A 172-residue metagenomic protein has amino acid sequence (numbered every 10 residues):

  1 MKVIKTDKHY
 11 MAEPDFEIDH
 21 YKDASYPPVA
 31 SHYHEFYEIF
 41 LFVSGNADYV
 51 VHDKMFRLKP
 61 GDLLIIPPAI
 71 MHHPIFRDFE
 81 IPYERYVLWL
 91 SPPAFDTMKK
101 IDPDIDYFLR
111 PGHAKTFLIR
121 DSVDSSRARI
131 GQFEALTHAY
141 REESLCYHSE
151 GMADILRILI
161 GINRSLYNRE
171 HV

Functional and structural regions predicted by a protein language model:
M1-L63, I70, P103-Y107, T116-F117: Generic protein-terminus/edge-of-domain signal
K2-E17, I75-H138, R164-R169: A hydrophobic/aromatic-rich effector-binding and dimerization subdomain of bacterial HTH-type transcriptional regulators
P27-H34, I75-D78, T97-K99, S149: Short histidine-centered beta-strand/loop micro-motifs that create catalytic or ligand/metal-coordination sites
S44, P68, L90-P92: Residues immediately flanking
R127, Y140-L156: All-alpha amphipathic helical-bundle segments outside canonical DNA-binding/catalytic cores that form hydrophobic
C146, R169-H171: Hydrophobic/aromatic-rich alpha-helical bundle segments in the mid-to-C-terminal region
I155-L159, N163: Short, amphipathic alpha-helical segments that act as regulatory/interfacial helices in nucleotide-processing proteins
